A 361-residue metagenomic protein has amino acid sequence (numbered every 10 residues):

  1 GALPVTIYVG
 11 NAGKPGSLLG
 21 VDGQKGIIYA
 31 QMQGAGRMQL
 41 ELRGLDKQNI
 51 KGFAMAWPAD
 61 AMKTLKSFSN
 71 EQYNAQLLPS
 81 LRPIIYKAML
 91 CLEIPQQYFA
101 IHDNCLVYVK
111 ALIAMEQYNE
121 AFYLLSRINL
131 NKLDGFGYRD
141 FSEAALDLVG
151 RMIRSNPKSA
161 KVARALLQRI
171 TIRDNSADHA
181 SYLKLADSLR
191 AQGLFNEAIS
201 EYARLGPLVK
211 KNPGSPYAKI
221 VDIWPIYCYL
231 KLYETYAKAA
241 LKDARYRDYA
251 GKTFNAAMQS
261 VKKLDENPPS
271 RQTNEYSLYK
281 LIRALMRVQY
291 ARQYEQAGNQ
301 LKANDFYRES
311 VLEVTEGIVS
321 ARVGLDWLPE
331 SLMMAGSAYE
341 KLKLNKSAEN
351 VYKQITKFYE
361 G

Functional and structural regions predicted by a protein language model:
G1-K161, A165, P269-Q272, A321-G324: Compositionally biased alpha-helical segments
G34-E41, K87-N104, I128-A144, N156-S159 (+9 more regions): Short solvent-exposed coil/turn linkers within tandem alpha-helical repeat scaffolds
M62-K66, D103, V107, A144-D147 (+8 more regions): "A position-specific structural signal for the A-helix of alpha-solenoid helical repeats
S67, L112, V149-I153, L189 (+5 more regions): Residue at a conserved register position within TPR or TPR-like alpha-solenoid repeats
Q72-Y73, L77, Q117, K158-S159 (+6 more regions): Residues in the short coil linking paired helices within alpha-helical repeat scaffolds
L81, A121, A163, A198 (+5 more regions): Single-residue signature of alpha-solenoid repeat helices
M115, M152, N156-P157, Q192 (+5 more regions): Structural motif corresponding to the intra-repeat A-B loop/turn of tetratricopeptide repeats
G214-E316: Eukaryotic tandem repeat interaction scaffolds
